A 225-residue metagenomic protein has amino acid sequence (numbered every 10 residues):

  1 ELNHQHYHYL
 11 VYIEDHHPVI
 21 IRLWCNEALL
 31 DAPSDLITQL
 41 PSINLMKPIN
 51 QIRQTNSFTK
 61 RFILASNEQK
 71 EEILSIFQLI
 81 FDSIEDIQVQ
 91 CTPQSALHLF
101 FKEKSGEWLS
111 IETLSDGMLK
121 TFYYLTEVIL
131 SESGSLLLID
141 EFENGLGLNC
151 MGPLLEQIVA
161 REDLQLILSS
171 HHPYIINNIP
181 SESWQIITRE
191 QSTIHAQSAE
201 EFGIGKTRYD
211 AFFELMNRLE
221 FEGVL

Functional and structural regions predicted by a protein language model:
E1-E132, R218, G223-V224: Phosphate-coordinating catalytic segments in nucleotide- and nucleic-acid-processing enzymes
S133-G134, L164: Short coil/turn segments at beta-strand junctions that form active-site/ligand-binding loops
L136-L138: Walker B motif beta-strand of ABC-family P-loop ATPases
D140-F142: Walker B catalytic acidic pair
N144-L148, G152: Conserved D-loop-proximal element of ABC-family nucleotide-binding domains
G152-L225: C-terminal lobe/lid and adjacent interdomain/linker elements of RecA-like ASCE P-loop ATPase modules
